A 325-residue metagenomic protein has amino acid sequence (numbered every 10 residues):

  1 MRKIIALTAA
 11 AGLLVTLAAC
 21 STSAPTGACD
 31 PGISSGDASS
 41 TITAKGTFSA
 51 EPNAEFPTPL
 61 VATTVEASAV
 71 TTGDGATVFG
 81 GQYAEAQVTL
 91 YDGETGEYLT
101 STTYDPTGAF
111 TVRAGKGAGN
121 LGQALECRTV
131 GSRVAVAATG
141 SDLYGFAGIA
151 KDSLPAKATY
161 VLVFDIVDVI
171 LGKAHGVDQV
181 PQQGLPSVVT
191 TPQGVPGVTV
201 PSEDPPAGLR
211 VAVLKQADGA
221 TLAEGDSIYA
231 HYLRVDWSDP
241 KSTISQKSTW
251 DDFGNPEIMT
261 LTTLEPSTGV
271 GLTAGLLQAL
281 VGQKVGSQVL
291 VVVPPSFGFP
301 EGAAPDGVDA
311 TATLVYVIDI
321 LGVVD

Functional and structural regions predicted by a protein language model:
R2-D325: Cross-family detector of peptidyl-prolyl cis-trans isomerase
